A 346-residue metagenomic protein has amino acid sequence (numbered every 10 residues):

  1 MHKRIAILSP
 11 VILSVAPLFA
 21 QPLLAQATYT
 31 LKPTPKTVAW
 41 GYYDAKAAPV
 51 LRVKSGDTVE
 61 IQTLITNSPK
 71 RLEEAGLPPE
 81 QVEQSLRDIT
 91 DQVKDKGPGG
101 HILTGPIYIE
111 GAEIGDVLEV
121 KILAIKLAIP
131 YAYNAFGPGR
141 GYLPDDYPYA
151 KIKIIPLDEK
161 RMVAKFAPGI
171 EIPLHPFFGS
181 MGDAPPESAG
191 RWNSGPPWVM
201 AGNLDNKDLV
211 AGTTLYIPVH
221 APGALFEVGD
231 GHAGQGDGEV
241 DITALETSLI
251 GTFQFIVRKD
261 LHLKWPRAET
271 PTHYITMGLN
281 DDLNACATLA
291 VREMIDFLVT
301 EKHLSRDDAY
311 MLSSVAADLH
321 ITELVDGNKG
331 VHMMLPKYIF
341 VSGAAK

Functional and structural regions predicted by a protein language model:
M1-R4: Positively charged n-region of N-terminal signal peptides that target proteins for export
S9-Q21: Bacterial N-terminal signal peptides
L23-A39, E80-P98, M181-G195: Short, basic/aromatic beta-hairpin or loop at an interaction surface
A27-T28, K32, K36-V38, K46-E60 (+9 more regions): Alpha/propeptide regions of enzymes that mature by internal proteolysis
T66-E110, I122: Extended, compositionally biased flexible segments
T66-P78, I125-A135, G223-A233, T322-V325: Short, Lys/Arg- and Gly-enriched loop/turn segments at beta-strand edges
H101-I102, L123-D208: Intrinsically disordered, low-complexity linker/loop segments enriched in Gly/Pro and charged/polar residues
L174-L283: Conserved mixed alpha/beta catalytic, RNA-binding, or beta-rich assembly cores of soluble enzyme, regulatory
